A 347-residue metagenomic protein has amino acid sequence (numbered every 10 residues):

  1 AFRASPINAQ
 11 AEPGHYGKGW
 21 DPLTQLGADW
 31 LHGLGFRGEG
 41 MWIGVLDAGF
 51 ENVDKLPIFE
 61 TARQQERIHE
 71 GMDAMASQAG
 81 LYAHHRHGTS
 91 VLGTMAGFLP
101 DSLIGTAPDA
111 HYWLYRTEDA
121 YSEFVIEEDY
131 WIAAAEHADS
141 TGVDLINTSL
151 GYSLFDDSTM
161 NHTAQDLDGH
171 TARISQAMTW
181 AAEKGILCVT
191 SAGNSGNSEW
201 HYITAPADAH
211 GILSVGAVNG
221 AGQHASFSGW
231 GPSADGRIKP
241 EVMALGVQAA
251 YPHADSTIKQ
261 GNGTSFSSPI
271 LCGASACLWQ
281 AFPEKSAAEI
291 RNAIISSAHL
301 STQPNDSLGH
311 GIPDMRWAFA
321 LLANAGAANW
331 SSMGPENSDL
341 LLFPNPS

Functional and structural regions predicted by a protein language model:
A1-L23, D29-H32, H210: Autoinhibitory propeptides
W30-M72, A76-E127, T141-D144, D156-S158 (+6 more regions): Subtilisin-like serine protease catalytic core
V45-G49, M72, T94-F98, A110 (+9 more regions): Active-site-proximal beta-strand/loop segments in catalytic clefts of secreted hydrolases
D47, A207-Q280, E284, W317: Extracellular S/T/G-rich loop segment that most often corresponds to the catalytic His/Ser-adjacent loop
L92-M95, W113-D119, D144, Y202 (+1 more regions): Hydrolase catalytic cores
E136-D168, S191: Short acidic, glycine-rich surface-loop motifs adjacent to enzyme active sites
A323-S331: Short, compositionally biased serine/threonine- and acidic-rich segments at solvent-exposed termini, linkers, or domain
W330-S347: Surface-exposed, proline-anchored Ser/Thr-rich loop/turn motifs
